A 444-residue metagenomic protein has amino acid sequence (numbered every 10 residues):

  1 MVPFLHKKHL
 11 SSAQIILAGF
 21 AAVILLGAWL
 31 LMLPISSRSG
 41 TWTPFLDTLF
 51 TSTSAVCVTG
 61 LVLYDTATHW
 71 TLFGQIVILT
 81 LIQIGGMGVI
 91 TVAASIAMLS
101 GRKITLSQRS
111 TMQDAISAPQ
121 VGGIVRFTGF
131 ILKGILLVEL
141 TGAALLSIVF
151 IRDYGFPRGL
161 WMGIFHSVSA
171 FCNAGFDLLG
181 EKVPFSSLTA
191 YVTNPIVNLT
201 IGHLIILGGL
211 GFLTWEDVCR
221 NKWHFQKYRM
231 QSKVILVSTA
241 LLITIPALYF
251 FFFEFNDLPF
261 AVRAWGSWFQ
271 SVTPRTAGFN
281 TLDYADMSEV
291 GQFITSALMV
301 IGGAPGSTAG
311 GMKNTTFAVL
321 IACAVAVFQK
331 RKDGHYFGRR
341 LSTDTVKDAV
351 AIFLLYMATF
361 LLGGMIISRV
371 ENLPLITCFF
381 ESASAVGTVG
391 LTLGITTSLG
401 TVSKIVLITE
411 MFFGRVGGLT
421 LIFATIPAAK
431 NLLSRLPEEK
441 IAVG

Functional and structural regions predicted by a protein language model:
M1-G444: Membrane-proximal intracellular helices of multi-pass ion channels
